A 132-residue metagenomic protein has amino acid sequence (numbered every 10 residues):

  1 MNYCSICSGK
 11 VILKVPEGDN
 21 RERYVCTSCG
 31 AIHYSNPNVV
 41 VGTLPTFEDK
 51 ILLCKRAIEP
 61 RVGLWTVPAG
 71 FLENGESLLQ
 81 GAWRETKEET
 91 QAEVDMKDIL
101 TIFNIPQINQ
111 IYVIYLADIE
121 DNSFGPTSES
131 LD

Functional and structural regions predicted by a protein language model:
M1-T43: Acidic, metal-coordinating catalytic segment for phosphate/diphosphate chemistry, firing primarily on the Nudix
I12, I51, E59, I105-Q107 (+1 more regions): Surface-exposed, flexible loop/turn segments at secondary-structure boundaries
R21, N36-V40, T46, P60-V62 (+2 more regions): Short connector loops at helix/strand junctions that flank enzyme active sites, especially segments positioning acidic
V25, L52-L53, T66, D95 (+1 more regions): Conserved beta-strand segments that form the floor/walls of ligand-binding pockets within enzyme and binding domains
S35-N36, R56, F124-S128: Short histidine-centered beta-strand/loop micro-motifs that create catalytic or ligand/metal-coordination sites
G42-L44, K50-L52, I114-L116: Residues embedded in well-ordered beta-strands
T46-E88: Conserved Nudix-box catalytic region and its N-terminal flanking loop in Nudix hydrolases and closely related
L72-D132: Unchanged
